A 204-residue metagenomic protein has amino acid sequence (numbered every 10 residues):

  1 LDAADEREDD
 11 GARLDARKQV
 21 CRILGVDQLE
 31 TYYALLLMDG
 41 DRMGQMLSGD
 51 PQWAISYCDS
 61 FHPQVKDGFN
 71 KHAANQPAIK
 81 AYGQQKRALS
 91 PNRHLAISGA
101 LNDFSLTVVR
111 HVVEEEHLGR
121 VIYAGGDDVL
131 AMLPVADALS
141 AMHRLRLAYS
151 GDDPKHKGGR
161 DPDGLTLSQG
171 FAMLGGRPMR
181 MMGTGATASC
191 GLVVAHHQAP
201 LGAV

Functional and structural regions predicted by a protein language model:
L1-G125, V129-V204: Regulatory/sensor and coupling segments of signal-transduction and defense proteins
